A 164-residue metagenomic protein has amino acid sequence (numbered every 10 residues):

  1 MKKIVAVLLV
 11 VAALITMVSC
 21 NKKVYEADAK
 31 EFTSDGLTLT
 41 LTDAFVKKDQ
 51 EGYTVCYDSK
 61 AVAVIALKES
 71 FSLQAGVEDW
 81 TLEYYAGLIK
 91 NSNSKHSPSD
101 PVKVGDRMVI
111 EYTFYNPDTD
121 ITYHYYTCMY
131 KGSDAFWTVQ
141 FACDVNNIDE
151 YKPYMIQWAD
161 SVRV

Functional and structural regions predicted by a protein language model:
V5-L9, I15-C56, G132-S133, A142-V164: N-terminal targeting sequences that direct proteins away from the cytosol to non-cytosolic compartments
S34-D79, Y115: Secretory pathway targeting signatures of secreted, lumenal, and periplasmic proteins
L37-L39, Y123-Y125, W137: Short beta-strand segments
L67-S99: Short, solvent-exposed recognition patches
F71-L73, N116-T119, D144-N147: Solvent-exposed loop/turn segments at secondary-structure junctions within structured extracellular/periplasmic domains
G87-G132: Signature of long, low-cysteine stretches enriched in small and polar/charged residues
E111, T138-Q140: Structural recognition of the beta-strand scaffold that forms the well-ordered cores of secreted hydrolase catalytic
